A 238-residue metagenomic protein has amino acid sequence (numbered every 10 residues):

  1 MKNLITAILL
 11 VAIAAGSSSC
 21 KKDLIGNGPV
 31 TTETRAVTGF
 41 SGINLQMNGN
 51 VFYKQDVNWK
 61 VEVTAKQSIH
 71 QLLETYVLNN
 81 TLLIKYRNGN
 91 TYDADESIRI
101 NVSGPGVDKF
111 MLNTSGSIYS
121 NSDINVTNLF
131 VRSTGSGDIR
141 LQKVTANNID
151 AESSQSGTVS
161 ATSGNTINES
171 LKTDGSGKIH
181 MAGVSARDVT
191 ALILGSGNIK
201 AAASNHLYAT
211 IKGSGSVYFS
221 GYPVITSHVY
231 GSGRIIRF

Functional and structural regions predicted by a protein language model:
L4-A12, S19-H70, R87-S103, I118-S120 (+1 more regions): Short acidic/polar N-terminal linker immediately downstream of export determinants
A14-G16, D188: Short stretches within intrinsically disordered, low-complexity N-terminal or propeptide regions
G16-S19, N125: Residue-level detector of alpha-helical recognition elements and their boundaries
S41-Y53, I100-N101, V107-F238: Extended, compositionally simple hydrophobic/Ser/Thr-rich segments that build repetitive fibrous architectures
N79-R87: Short carbohydrate-recognition loop motifs
